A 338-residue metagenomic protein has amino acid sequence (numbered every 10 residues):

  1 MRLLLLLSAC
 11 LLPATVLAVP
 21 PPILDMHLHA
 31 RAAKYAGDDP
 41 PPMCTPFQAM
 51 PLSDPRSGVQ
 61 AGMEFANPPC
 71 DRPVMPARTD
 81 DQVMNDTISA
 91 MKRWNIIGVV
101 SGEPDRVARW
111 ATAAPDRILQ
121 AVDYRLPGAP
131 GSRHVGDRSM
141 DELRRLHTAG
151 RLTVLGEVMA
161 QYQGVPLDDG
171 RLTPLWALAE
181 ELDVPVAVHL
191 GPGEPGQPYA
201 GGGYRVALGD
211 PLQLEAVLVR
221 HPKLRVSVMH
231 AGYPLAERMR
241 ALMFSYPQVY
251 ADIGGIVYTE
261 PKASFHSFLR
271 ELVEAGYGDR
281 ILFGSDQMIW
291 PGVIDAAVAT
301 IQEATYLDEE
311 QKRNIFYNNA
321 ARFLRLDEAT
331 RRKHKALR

Functional and structural regions predicted by a protein language model:
M1-L4: Positively charged n-region of N-terminal signal peptides that target proteins for export
P13-T15: N-terminal signal peptide c-region/cleavage motif recognized by signal peptidases
P21-M26, R31, Y35-P69, R78-T79 (+5 more regions): Mid-to-C-terminal alpha-helical segments outside catalytic/metal-binding sites
R31-A33, D105-A108, P127-G128, Q161-Q163 (+4 more regions): Active-site environment of divalent metal-dependent phosphoester hydrolases
D38-P41, D71-R78, A129-V135, P195-L208 (+1 more regions): Short, flexible/disordered intra-domain loops and linkers
G62-E142: A metal-dependent hydrolase metal-coordination microenvironment
D116-Q120, T153-V154, D168-L282, H334-R338: Catalytic pocket-lining loop regions of alpha/beta-barrel enzymes, especially the amidohydrolase/enolase/GH5 lineages
P127-D168, S264-A304: Ligand-binding grooves and catalytic loops that recognize ribose/phosphate and carbohydrate rings, and esterified lipid
